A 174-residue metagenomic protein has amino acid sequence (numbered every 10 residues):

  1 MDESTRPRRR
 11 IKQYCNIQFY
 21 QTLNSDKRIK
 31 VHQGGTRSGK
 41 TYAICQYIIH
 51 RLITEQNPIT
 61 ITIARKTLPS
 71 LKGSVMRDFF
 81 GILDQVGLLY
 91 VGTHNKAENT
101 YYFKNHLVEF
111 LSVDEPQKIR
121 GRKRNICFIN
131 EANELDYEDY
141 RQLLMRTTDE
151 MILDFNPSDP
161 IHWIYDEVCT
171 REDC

Functional and structural regions predicted by a protein language model:
M1-C174: Phosphate/NTP-binding elements of NTP-utilizing enzymes
